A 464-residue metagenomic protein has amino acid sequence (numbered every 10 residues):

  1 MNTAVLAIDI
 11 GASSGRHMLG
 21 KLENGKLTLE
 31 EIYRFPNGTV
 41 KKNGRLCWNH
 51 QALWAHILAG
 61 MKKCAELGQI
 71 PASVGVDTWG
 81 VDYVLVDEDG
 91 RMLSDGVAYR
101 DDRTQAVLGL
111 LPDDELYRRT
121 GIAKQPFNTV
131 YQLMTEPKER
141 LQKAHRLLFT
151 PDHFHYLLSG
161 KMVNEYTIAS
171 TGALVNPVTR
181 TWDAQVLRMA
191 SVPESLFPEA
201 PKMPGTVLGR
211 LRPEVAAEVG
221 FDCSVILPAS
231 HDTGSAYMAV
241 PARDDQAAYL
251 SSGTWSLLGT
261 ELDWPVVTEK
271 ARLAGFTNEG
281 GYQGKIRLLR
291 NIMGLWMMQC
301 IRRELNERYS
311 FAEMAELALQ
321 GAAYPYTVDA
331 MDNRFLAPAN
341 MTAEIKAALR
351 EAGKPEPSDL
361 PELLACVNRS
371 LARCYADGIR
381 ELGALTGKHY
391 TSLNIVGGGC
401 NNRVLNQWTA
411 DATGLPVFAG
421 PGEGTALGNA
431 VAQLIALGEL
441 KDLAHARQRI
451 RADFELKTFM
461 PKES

Functional and structural regions predicted by a protein language model:
M1-S94, K143, A216-V225, T413-L415 (+1 more regions): N-terminal glycine/serine-rich phosphate-binding loop of ATP-dependent small-molecule kinases, especially carbohydrate
L6-A7, L19, G109-A123, Y131-F149 (+7 more regions): Active-site core segments that coordinate phosphate-bearing ligands/cofactors across diverse enzyme families
G11-S13, A72, D77-W79, F127-T129 (+4 more regions): Short, basic and Ser/Thr-rich N-terminal targeting/leader segments
K42, K62, E66-A98, A123-F127 (+2 more regions): Short beta-strand-loop/turn "lid" adjacent to the catalytic site in phosphate-handling enzymes
P71, L196-P198, Y390: Core-facing hydrophobic residues within beta-strands of well-ordered domains
D77-V81, P204-G205, S252-W255, S392-C400: Glycine-rich beta-strand-to-loop/alpha-helix junction loops that act as flexible
V97-D113: Short alpha-helix plus adjacent loop in nuclease-associated cores
